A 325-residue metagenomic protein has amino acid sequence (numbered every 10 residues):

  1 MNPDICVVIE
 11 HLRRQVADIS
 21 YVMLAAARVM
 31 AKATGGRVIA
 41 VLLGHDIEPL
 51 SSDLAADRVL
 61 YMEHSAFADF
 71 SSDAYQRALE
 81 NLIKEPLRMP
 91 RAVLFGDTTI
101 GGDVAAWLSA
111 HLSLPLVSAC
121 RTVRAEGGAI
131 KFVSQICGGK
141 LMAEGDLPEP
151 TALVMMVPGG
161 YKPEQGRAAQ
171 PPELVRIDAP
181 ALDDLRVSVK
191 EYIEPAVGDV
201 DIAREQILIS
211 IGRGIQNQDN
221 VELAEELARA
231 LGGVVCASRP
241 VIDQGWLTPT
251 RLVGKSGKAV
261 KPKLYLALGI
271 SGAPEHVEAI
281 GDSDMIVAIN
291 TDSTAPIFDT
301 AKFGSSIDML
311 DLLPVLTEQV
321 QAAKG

Functional and structural regions predicted by a protein language model:
M1-G325: N-terminal glycine-rich FAD/FM-binding segment characteristic of electron-transfer flavoproteins
